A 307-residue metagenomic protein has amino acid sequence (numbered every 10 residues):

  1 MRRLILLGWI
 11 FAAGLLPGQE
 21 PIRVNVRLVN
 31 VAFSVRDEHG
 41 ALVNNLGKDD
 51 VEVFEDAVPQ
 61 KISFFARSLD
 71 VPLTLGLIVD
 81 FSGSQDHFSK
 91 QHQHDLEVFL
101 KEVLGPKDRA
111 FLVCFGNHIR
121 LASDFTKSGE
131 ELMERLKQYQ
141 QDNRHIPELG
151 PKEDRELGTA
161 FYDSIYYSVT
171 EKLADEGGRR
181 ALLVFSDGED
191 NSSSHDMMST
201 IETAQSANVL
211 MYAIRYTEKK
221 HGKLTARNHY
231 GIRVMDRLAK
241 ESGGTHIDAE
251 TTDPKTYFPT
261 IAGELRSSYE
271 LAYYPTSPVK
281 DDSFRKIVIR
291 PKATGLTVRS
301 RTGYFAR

Functional and structural regions predicted by a protein language model:
M1-L4: Positively charged n-region of N-terminal signal peptides that target proteins for export
G8-G18: Hydrophobic h-region of N-terminal signal peptides that target proteins for export in Gram-negative bacteria
G18-R307: Scaffold/interface architecture of coatomer-like assemblies
